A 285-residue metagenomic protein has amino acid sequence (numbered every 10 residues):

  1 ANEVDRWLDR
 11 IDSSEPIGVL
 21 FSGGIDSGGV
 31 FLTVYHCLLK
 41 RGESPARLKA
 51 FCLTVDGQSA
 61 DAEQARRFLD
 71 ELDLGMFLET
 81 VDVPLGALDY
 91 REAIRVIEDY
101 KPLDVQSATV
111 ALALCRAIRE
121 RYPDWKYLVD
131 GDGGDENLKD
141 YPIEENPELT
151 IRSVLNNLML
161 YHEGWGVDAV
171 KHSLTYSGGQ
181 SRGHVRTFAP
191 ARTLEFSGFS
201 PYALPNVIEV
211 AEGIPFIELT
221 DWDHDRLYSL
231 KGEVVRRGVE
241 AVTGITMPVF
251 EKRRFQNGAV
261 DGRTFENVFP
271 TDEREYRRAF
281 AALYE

Functional and structural regions predicted by a protein language model:
A1-T243, N257-P270: ATP-dependent adenylate-handling active sites, centered on carboxylate activation for C-N bond formation
G244-K252: A short alpha-helix-loop-beta-strand transition element characteristic of N-terminal alpha/beta dinucleotide-binding
E273-E285: Acidic, carboxylate-rich catalytic segments that either coordinate divalent cations
